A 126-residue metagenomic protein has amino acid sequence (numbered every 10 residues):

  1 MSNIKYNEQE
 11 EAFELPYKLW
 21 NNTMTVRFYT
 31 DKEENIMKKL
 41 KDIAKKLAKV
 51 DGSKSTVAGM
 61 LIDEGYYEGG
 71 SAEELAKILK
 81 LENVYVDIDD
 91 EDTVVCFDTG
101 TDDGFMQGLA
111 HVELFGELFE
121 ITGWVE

Functional and structural regions predicted by a protein language model:
M1-L15, D87-E126: Acidic, proline/glycine-rich low-complexity IDRs
M1-V94: N-terminal domain-onset segments
